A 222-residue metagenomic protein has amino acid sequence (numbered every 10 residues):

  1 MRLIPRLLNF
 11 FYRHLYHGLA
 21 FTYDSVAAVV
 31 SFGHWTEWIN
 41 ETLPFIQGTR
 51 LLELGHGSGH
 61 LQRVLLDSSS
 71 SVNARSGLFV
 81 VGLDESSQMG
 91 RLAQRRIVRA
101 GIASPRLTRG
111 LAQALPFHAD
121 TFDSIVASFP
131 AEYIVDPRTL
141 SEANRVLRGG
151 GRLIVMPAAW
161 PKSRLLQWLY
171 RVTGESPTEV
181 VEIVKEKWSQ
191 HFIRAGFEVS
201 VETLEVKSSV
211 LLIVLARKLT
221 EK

Functional and structural regions predicted by a protein language model:
R2-I46, H60-V64, W168-G174: Conserved class I S-adenosyl-L-methionine
L52-A114: Class I SAM-dependent methyltransferase SAM/SAH-binding core
Q113-S124: A short acidic, Gly/Pro-enriched loop at the edge of an enzyme's catalytic core that lines a small-molecule cofactor
S124-V135: A short SAM/SAH-binding and catalytic strip from SAM-dependent methyltransferases
R138-G149: A short glycine-rich, Lys/Arg-flanked "PGG" loop and its adjoining helix->strand segment in the class I
G151-A158: Conserved beta-strand signature within the Rossmann-like core of class I S-adenosyl-L-methionine
V180-G196: Short alpha-helix
G196, T203-K222: Core SAM-dependent methyltransferase catalytic element
